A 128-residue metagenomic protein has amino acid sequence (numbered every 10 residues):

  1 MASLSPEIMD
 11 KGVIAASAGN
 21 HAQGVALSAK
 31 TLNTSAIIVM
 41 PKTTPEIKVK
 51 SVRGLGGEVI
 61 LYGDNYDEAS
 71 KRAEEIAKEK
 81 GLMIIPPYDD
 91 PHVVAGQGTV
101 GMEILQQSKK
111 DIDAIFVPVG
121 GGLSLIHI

Functional and structural regions predicted by a protein language model:
M1-I126: PLP-dependent amino-acid enzyme catalytic core
